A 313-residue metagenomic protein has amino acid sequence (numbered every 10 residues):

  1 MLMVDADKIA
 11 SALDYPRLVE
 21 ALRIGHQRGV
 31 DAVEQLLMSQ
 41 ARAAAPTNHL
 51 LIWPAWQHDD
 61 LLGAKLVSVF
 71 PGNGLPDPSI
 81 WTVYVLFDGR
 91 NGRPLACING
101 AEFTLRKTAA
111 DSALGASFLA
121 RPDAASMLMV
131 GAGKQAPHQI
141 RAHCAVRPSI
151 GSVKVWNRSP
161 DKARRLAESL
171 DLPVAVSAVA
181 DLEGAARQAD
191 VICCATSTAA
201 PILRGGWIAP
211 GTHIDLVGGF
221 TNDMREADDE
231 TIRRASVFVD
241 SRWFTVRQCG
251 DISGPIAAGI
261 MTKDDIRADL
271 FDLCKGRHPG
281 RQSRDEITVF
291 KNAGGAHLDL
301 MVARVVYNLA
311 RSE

Functional and structural regions predicted by a protein language model:
M1-L105, A113, A120-D123, H297-L300 (+1 more regions): N-terminal ligand-binding/catalytic initiation module
L119-S126, S149, A209-P210: Short helix-loop-beta connector
S126-L128, T288: Conserved beta-strand elements of the Class I
A132-G133: Glycine-rich Rossmann-fold phosphate-binding loop(s) that bind the pyrophosphate of adenine dinucleotide cofactors
A136-P137: N-terminal Rossmann-fold NAD(P) dinucleotide-binding loop
V146-L170: NAD(P)-binding Rossmann-fold cofactor-contacting core
A175-I260: Rossmann-like adenosine-cofactor binding region
D223-E313: Adenosine-phosphate binding glycine-rich loop
